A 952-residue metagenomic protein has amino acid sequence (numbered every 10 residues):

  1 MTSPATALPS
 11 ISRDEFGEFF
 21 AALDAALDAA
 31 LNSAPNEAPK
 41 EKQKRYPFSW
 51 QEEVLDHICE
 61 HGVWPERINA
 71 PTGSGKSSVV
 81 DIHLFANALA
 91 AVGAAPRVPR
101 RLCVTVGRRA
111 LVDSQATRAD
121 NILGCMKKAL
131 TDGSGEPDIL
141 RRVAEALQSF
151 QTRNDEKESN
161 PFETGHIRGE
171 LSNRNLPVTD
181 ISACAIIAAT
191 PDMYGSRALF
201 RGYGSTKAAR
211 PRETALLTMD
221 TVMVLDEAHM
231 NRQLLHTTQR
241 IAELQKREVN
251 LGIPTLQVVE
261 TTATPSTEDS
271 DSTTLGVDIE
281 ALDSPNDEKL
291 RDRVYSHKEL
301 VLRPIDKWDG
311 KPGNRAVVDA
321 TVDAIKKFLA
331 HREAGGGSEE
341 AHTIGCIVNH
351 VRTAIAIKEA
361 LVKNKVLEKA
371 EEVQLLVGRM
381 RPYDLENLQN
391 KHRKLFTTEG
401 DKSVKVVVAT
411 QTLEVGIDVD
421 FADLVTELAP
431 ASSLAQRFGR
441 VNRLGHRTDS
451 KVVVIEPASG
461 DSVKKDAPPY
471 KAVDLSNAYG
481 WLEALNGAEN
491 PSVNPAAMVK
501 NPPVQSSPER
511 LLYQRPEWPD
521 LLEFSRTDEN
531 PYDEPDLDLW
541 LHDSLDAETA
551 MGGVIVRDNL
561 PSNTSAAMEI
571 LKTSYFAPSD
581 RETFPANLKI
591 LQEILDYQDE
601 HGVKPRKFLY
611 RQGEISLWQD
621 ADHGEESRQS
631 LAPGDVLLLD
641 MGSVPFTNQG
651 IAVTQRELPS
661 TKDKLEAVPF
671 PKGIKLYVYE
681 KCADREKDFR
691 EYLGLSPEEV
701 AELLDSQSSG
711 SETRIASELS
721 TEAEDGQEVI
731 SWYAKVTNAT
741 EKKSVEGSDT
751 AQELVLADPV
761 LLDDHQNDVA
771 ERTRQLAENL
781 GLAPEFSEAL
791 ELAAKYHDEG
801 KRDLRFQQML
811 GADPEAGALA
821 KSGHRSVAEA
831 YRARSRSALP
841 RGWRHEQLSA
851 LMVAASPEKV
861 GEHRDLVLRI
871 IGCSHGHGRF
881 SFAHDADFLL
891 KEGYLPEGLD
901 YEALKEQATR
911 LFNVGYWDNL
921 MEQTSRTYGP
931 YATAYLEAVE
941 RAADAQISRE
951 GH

Functional and structural regions predicted by a protein language model:
S3-N69, I82: Conserved pre-motif I regulatory segment
R97-G124, K128-R142, D192-S196, N231 (+1 more regions): Conserved Walker A/P-loop ATP-binding site and its immediately adjacent core in helicase/helicase-like ATPase domains
R101-Q115, A119, R332-K363, Q374-L375: Conserved strand-helix element at the start of the C-terminal RecA-like helicase core
K127-K207: Inter-Walker segment of RecA-like/P-loop motor cores
D192-N250: SF2 helicase catalytic motif II
L251-Q257, T261-E333: Interdomain hinge/linker at the junction between the two RecA-like core domains of SF2 helicases
A330-A341, A356, K363-T397, A429-P430 (+5 more regions): C-terminal helicase lobe and adjacent C-terminal extensions/tails of nucleic-acid helicase motors
N477, E753-P759, E778-H952: Divalent metal-dependent catalytic cores for phosphoryl transfer on phosphate-bearing substrates
